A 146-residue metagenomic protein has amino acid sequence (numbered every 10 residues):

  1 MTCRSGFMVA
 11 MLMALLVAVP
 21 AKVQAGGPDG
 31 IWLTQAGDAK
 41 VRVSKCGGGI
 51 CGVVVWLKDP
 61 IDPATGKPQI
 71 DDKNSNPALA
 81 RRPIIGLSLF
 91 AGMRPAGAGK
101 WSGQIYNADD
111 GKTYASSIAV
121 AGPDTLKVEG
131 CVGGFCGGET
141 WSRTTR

Functional and structural regions predicted by a protein language model:
M1-A10: Bacterial N-terminal signal peptides that target proteins for export
V9-A18: Bacterial N-terminal signal peptides
V19-A25: Sec/Tat signal peptide C-region and signal peptidase I cleavage site
G26-K40, E139-R146: K/E-rich alpha-helical interaction surfaces of small helical-bundle regulatory domains
D29, Q35-D109, T113-S116: Central antiparallel beta-sheet cores of small beta-barrel/beta-sandwich binding domains
C46, A121-G122: Structural motif
G97, G122-D124: Residue-level recognition of beta-strand termini and adjacent short loop/turns
A108-D110, A115-I118, T125-E139: Short, exposed beta-strand-loop hairpins at the edges of beta-sheets in extracellular/periplasmic proteins
